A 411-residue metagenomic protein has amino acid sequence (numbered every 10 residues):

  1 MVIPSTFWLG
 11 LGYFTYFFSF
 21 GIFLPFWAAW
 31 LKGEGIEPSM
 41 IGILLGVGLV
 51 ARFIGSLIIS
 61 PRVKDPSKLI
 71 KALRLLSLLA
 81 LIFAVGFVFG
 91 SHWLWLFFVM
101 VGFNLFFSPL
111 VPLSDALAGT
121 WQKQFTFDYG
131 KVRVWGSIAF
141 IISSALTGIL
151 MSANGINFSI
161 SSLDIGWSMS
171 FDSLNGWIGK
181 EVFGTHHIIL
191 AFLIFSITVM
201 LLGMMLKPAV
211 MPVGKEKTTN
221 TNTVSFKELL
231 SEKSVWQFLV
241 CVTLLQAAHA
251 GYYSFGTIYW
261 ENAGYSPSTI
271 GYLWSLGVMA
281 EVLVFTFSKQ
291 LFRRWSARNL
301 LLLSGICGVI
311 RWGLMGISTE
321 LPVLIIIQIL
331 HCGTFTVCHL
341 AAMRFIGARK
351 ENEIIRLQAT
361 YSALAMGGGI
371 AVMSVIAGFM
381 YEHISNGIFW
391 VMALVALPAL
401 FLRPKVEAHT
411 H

Functional and structural regions predicted by a protein language model:
M1-I3, W177-G179, L206-V242: Juxtamembrane intracellular "pre-TM" segments in multi-pass secondary transporters
V2-R52, V235-L273, H339: Helix-loop boundary and gating motifs at the non-cytosolic
F14, F83-A84, W93-L113, T243 (+1 more regions): Hydrophobic core of transmembrane alpha-helices in multi-pass small-molecule transporters, especially MFS/SLC-type
W27, F107-K123, T336-K350: Intracellular juxtamembrane helix-capping segments at the cytosolic ends of symmetry-related transmembrane helices
I54-K68, M151, L283-S296, Y381: Helix-to-loop junctions at the C-terminal end of transmembrane segments in multipass secondary transporters
K71-V85, N299-L314: Structural signature of the two symmetry-related core transmembrane helices
M151, G155, I188-V213, A399-E407: C-terminal membrane-cytosol helix-exit motif in multi-pass small-molecule transporters
I355-H383: A late C-terminal transmembrane helix in Major Facilitator Superfamily
